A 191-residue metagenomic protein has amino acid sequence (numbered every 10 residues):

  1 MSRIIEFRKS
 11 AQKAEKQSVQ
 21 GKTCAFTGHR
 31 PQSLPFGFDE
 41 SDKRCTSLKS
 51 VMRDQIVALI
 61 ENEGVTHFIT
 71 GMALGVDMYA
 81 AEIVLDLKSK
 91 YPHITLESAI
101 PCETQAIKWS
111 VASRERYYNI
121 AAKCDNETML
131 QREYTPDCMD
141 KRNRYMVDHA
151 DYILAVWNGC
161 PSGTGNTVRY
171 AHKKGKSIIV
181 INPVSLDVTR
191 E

Functional and structural regions predicted by a protein language model:
R3-E191: Acidic/glycine-enriched connector segments
